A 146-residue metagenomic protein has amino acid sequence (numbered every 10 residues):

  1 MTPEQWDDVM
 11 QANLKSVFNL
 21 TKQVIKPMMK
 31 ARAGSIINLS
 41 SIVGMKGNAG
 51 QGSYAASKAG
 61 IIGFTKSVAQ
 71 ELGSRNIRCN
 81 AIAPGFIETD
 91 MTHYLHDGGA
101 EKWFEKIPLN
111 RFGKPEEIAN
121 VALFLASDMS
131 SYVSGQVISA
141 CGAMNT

Functional and structural regions predicted by a protein language model:
M1, G47-A55, S67, L95: Active-site loop-to-helix junction immediately N-terminal to the catalytic Tyr of the SDR YXXXK motif in Rossmann-fold
T2-D7, T92, W103: Substrate-binding pocket helix/loop in short-chain dehydrogenase/reductase
T21, S57, T65: Active-site helix of classical SDR
K26, Q70-S74, S131: Alpha-helical segment proximal to the catalytic Tyr-Lys
S41: Residue(s) in the substrate-gating loop at a strand-loop-helix junction that position the organic substrate next
K46-G52, S74-R75, N110, D128: Active-site loop immediately N-terminal to the catalytic Tyr-X3-Lys motif of short-chain dehydrogenase/reductase
A81, K102-M129, V133, A140-G142: C-terminal helical subdomain
